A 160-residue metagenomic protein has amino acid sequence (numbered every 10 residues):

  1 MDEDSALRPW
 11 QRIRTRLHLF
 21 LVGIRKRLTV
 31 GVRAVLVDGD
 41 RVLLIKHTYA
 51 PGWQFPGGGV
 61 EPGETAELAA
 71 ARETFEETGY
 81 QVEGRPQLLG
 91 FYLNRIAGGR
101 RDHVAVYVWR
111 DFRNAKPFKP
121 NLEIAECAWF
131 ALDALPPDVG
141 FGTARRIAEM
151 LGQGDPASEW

Functional and structural regions predicted by a protein language model:
M1-R33: Acidic, metal-coordinating catalytic segment for phosphate/diphosphate chemistry, firing primarily on the Nudix
V30-V32, D40, D102-A105, A125: Change "...and in nucleic-acid phosphodiester-cleaving endonucleases..." to "...and in nucleic-acid processing enzymes
V32, V37-Y80: Conserved Nudix-box catalytic region and its N-terminal flanking loop in Nudix hydrolases and closely related
G39-R41, R110-A115, L132-A134: Short loop segments at secondary-structure junctions
P51-G52, N121-W160: Nudix hydrolase/Nudix homology domain
G58, R72-E73, R110, F130-D133: Structural detector for helix-capping/boundary residues
Q81-G90: A short coil-to-beta-strand element that immediately follows conserved catalytic motifs
Y92-K116, A128, M150, G154: Active-site-adjacent beta-strand/loop module that shapes the phosphate/pyrophosphate-binding cleft
